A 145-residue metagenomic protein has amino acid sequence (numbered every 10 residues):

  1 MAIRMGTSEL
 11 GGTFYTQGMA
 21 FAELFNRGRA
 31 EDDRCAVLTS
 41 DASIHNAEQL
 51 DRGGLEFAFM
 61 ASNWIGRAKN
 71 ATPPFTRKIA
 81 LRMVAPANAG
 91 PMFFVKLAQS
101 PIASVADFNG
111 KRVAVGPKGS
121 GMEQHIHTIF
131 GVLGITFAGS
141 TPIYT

Functional and structural regions predicted by a protein language model:
M1-R4, A71: A short small-residue
I3-G28, D33, G90-T145: Bilobed "Venus flytrap"/periplasmic-binding protein-like clamshell domains and structurally analogous long
M19-E23, A36-R77: Pocket-flanking alpha-helical
G54, A80, P101-S104: Short loop/turn motifs at secondary-structure junctions
F57-S62, P86-A98: A short, terminal or domain-edge coil/loop segment
A68, P73-K78, F130-V132, T136-G139: Short, flexible helix-coil linker/hinge segments at the edges of structured domains or between repeats
F75-A87: A structural signal for short loop-to-beta-strand junctions that line the ligand-binding cleft of periplasmic/secreted
